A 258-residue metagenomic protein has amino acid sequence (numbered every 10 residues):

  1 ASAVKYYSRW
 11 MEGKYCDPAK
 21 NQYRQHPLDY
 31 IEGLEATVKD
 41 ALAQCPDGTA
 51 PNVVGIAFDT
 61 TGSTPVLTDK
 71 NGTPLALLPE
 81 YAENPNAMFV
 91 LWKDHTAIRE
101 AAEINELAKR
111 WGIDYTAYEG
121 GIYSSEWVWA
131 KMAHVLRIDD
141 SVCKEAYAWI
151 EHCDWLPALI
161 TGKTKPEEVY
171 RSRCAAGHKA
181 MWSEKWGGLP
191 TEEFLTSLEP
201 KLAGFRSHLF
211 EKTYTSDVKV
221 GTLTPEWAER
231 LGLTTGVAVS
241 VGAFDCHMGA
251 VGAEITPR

Functional and structural regions predicted by a protein language model:
A1, T64-T68, K179-A180, M248-G252: Short beta-strand scaffold segments in enzyme catalytic cores
A1-L77, G204-S207, E229, L233-A238: N-terminal glycine/serine-rich phosphate-binding loop of ATP-dependent small-molecule kinases, especially carbohydrate
N21, A43-V90, Y118-E126, P157 (+3 more regions): Short beta-strand-loop/turn "lid" adjacent to the catalytic site in phosphate-handling enzymes
I31-L42, W129-M132, C153, F244-M248: Short, hydrophobic/amphipathic alpha-helical packing segments that form internal helix faces or helix-helix interfaces
N52-D59, V90, W149, G236-A243 (+1 more regions): Short glycine-aspartate micro-motif
T68, H95, N105-F244: Gly/Ser/Thr-rich active-site cleft segment
N86-N105: Short alpha-helix plus adjacent loop in nuclease-associated cores
C174, V241-R258: Conserved phosphate/anionic-ligand binding catalytic regions in large, soluble enzymes, centered on
